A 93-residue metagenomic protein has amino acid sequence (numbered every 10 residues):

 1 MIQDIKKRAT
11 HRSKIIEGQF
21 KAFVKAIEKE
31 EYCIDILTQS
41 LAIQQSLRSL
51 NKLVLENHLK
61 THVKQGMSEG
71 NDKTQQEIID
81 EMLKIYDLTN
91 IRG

Functional and structural regions predicted by a protein language model:
M1-G93: Solvent-exposed interaction patches of small proteins and small membrane subunits
